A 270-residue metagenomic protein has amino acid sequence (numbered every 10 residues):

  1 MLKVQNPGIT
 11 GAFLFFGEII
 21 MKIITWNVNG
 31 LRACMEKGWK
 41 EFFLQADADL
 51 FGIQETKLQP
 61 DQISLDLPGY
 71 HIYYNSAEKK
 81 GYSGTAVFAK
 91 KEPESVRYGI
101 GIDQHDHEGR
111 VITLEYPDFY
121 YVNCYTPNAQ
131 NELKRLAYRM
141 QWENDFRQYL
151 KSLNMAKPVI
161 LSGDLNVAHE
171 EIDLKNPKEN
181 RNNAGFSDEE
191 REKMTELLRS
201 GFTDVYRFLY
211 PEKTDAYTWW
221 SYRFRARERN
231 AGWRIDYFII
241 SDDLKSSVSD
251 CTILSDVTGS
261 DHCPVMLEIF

Functional and structural regions predicted by a protein language model:
Q5, I9-L67, A77, Y82 (+2 more regions): N-terminal, active-site-proximal structural segment of metallo-dependent hydrolase catalytic domains
M21-N29, D118-Q130, S162: Active-site-proximal beta-strand elements of phosphoester/diester hydrolases
N27, F43-D61, Y121, L150-E171 (+4 more regions): Active-site beta-strand/loop signature of hydrolases that rely on acidic residues for catalysis
K57, Q62-A129: Structured beta-strand-rich core segments of catalytic domains in phosphoester-bond hydrolases
H71, W142-A231, I235: Metal-dependent phosphoesterases centered on the DNase I-like endonuclease/exonuclease/phosphatase
K80-S95, R223-S246: Conserved beta strand-loop-helix elements of the APE1-like EEP
K90, L114-P117, S241-D242, L267-F270: Active-site beta-strand termini and strand-to-loop segments that position acidic
G101-I102, P127-E143, K178-N183: Surface-exposed cleft-lining segments at the edges of enzyme active sites
